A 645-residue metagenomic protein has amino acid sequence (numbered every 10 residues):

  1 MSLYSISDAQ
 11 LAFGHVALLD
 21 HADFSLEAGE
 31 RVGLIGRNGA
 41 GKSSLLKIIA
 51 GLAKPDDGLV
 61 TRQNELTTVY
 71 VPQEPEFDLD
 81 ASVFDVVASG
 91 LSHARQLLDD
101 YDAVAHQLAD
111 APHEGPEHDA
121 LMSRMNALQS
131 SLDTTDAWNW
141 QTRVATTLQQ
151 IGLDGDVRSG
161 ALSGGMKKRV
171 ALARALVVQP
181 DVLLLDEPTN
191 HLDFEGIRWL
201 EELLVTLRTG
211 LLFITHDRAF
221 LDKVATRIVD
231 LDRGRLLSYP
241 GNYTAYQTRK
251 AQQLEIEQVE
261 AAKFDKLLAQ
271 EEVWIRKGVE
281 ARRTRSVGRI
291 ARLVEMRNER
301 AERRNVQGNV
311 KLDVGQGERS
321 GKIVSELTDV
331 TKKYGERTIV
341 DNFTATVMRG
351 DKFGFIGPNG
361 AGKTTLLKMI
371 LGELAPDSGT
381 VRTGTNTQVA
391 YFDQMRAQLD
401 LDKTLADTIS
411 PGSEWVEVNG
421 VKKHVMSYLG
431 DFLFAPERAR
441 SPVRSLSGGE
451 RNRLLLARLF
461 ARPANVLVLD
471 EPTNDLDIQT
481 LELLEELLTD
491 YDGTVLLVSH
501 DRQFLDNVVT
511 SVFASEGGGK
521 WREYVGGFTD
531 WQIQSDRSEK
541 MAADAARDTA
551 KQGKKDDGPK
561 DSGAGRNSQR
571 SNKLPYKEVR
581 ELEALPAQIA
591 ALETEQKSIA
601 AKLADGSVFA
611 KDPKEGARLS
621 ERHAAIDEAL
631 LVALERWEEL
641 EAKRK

Functional and structural regions predicted by a protein language model:
M1-A262, G308, L312-K645: ABC ATP-binding cassette signature C-motif
R249-R292, M296-R303: Intracellular alpha-helical coupling/juxtamembrane segments of multi-pass membrane proteins
